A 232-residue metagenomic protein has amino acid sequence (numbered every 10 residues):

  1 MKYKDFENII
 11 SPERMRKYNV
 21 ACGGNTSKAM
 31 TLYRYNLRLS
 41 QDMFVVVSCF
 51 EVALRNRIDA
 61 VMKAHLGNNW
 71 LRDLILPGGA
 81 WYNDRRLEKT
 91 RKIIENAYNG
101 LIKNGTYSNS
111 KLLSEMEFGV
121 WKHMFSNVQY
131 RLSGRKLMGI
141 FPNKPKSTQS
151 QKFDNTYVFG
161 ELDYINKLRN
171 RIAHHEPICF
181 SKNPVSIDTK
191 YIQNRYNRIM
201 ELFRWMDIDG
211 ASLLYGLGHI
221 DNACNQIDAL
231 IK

Functional and structural regions predicted by a protein language model:
M1-K232: Amphipathic alpha-helical interface elements
